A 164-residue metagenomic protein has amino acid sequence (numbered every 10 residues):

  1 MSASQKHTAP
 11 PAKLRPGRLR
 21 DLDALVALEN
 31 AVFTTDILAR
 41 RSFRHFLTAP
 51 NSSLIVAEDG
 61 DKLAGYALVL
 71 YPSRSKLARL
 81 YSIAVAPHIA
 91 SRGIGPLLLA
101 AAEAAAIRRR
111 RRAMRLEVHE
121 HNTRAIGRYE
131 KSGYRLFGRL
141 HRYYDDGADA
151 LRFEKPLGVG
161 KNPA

Functional and structural regions predicted by a protein language model:
A3, H7-T8, A12, P16-H88 (+3 more regions): Acetyl-CoA-dependent GNAT
A39, D61, E120, Y143-Y144: Conserved beta-strand edge residues that scaffold enzyme active sites
F43, Y66, I89, R128 (+2 more regions): Conserved hydrophobic/aromatic "anchor" residues that stabilize well-ordered secondary structure elements
L80, M114-V118: Conserved hydrophobic beta-strand within the GNAT/NAT acetyltransferase core sheet that lines the active-site cleft
A86, A90, H119-H121: Residue-level recognition of the GNAT/N-acetyltransferase active site
G93: Conserved G/P- and acidic residue-centered "switch" motifs that form tight phosphate/ATP-binding loops in soluble
L99, N122-A125, R142-G147: Short glycine/proline-centered loop/turn elements that form peptide/ligand docking sites
E117, E130, R135-R152: Conserved catalytic-core motifs of GNAT/GCN5-like acyltransferases
